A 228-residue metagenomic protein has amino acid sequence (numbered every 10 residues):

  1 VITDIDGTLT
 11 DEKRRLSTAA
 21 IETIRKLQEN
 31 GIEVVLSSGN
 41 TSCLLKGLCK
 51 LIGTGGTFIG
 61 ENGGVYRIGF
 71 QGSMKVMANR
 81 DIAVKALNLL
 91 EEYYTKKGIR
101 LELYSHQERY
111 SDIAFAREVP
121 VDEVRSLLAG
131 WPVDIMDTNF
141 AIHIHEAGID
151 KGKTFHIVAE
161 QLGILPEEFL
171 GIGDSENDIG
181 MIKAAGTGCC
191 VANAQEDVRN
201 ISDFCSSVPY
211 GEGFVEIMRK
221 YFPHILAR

Functional and structural regions predicted by a protein language model:
V1-R14, I182: Asp-based phosphoryl-transfer active-site loop
L9, V34-S37, F58, I144 (+2 more regions): Conserved SAM-binding loop
E12-Y104: Active-site phosphate-binding/coordination module
A20, L45-C49, V124, I182 (+2 more regions): Hydrophobic packing residues within well-ordered alpha-helices of enzyme cores
I52-G55, M74-N79, V121, S206-P209 (+1 more regions): Short, hinge-like loop/turn segments at secondary-structure boundaries
G55-E61, N79-R80, M136, G188-N193 (+1 more regions): Short hydrophobic/aromatic-enriched beta-strand-loop microsegments
L87, E91-A185, C189, N193-I201: Conserved acidic, metal-coordinating active-site core of Asp-based, Mg2+-dependent phosphoryl-transfer enzymes
A184, C189-R228: Asp-based, Mg2+/Mn2+-dependent phosphohydrolase catalytic module
